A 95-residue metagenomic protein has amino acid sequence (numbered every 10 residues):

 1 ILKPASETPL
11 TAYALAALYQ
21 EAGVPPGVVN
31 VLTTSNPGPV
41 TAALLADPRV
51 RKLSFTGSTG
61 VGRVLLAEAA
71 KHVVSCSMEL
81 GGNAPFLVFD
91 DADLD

Functional and structural regions predicted by a protein language model:
I1-Y19: Substrate-binding/gating loop at the entrance of the active-site cleft, primarily in PLP-dependent aminotransferase-like
E21-D95: Conserved NAD(P)+-binding/catalytic subdomain of aldehyde/semialdehyde dehydrogenases
